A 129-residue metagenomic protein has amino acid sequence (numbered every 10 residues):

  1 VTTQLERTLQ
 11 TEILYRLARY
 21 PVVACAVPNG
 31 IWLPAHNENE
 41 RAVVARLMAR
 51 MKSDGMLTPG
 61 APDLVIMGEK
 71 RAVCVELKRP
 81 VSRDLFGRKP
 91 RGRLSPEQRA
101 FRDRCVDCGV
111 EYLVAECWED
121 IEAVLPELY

Functional and structural regions predicted by a protein language model:
V1-Y129: Catalytic phosphate/metal-binding cores of nucleic-acid and nucleotide-processing enzymes, i.e., regions that mediate
